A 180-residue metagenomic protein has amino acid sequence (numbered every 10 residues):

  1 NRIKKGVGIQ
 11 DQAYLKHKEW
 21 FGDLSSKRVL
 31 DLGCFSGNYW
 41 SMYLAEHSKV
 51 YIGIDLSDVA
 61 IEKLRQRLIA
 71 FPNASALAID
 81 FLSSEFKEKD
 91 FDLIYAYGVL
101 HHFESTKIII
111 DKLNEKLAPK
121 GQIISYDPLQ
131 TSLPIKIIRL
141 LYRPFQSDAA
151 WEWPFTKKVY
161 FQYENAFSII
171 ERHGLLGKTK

Functional and structural regions predicted by a protein language model:
G6-K27: Conserved alpha-helix/loop element of class I SAM-dependent methyltransferases that forms part of the SAM/SAH-binding
K27-F35: Conserved class I S-adenosyl-L-methionine
F35-S83: Class I SAM-dependent methyltransferase SAM/SAH-binding core
Y95: A conserved beta-strand element that flanks and buttresses the S-adenosyl-L-methionine
G98-V99: Short catalytic micro-motifs in class I SAM-dependent methyltransferases
K107-P119: A short glycine-rich, Lys/Arg-flanked "PGG" loop and its adjoining helix->strand segment in the class I
I124-S147: Conserved class I S-adenosyl-L-methionine
E152-R172: Short alpha-helix
